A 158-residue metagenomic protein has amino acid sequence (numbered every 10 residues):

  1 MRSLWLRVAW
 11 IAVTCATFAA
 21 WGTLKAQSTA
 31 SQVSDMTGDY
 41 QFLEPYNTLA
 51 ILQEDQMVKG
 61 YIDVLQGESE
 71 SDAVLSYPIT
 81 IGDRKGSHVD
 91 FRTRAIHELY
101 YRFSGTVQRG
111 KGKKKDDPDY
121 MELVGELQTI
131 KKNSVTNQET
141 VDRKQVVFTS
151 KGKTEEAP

Functional and structural regions predicted by a protein language model:
M1-L6: N-terminal secretory signal peptides that target proteins for export/translocation
A9-A20: Bacterial N-terminal signal peptides
A19-S28: Boundary at the C-terminal end of the N-terminal hydrophobic targeting segment
Q27-P158: Central antiparallel beta-sheet cores of small beta-barrel/beta-sandwich binding domains
